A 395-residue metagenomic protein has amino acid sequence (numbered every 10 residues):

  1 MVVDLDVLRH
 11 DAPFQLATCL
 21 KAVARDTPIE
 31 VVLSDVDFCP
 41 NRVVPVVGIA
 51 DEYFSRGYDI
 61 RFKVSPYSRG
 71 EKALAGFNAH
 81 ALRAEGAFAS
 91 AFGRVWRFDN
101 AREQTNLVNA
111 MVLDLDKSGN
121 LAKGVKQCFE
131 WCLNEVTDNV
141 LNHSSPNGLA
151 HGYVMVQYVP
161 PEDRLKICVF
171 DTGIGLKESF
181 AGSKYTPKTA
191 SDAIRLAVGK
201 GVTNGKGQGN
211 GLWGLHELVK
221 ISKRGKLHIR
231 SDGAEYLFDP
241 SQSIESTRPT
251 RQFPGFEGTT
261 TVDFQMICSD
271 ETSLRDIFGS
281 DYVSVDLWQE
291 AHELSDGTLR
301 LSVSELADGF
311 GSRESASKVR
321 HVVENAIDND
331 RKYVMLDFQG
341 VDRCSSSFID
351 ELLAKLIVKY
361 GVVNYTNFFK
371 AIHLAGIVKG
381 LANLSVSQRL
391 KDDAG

Functional and structural regions predicted by a protein language model:
R9-L82, L306-K391: Amphipathic alpha-helical interaction surfaces in cytosolic regulatory modules
N41, V47-E52, L121-P161, G214-I221: Conserved ATP-binding N-box helix of the HATPase_c
N78-F92: A glycine-rich helix N-cap at a beta->alpha junction
G93-A122, K177, S183-K200: Helix-loop-beta hinge of the Bergerat
D163-I167, T260: Short beta-strand element(s) in the Bergerat
D171: Acidic ATP/Mg2+-coordinating residue in the GHKL
L176-R248, D263-F264: Flexible ATP-lid and adjacent glycine-rich G1/G2 motifs of the Bergerat
L218-V303: GHKL-type ATPase core
